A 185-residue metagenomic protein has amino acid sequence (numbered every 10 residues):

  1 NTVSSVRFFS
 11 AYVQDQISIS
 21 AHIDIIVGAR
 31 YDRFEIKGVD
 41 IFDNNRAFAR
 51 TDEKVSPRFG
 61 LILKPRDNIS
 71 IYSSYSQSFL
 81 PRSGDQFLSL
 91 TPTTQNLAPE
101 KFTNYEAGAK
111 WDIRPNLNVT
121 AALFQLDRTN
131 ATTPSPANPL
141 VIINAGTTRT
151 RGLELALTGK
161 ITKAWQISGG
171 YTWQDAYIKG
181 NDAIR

Functional and structural regions predicted by a protein language model:
S4-R128, T150, T172-D175: Structural signature of Gram-negative outer-membrane beta-barrels, strongest in the C-terminal barrel of TonB-dependent
A21, Q125-D127, N144-R185: Gram-negative outer-membrane beta-barrel transporters
D40-A47, A137-V141, K179-R185: Flexible, solvent-exposed loop segments that connect beta-strands
S83-G84, A131-T132, K179-D182: Short, well-ordered secondary-structure micro-motifs
N96, V141-N144: Conserved beta-strand positions that form and line the central face of beta-propeller blades
